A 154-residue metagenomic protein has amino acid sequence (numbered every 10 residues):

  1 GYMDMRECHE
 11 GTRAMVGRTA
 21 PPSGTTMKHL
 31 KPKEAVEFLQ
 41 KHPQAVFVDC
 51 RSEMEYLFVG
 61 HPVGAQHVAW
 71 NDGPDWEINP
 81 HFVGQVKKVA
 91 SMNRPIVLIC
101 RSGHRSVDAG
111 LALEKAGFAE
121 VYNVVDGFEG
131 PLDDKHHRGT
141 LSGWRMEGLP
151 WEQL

Functional and structural regions predicted by a protein language model:
G1-A45, E53-P95, S106-L154: Rhodanese-like catalytic fold shared by cysteine-dependent sulfurtransferases and DSP/PTP-type phosphatases
D49, G103: Conserved G/P- and acidic residue-centered "switch" motifs that form tight phosphate/ATP-binding loops in soluble
L98-I99: Short, surface-exposed ligand- or partner-binding patches at beta-edge/loop junctions that are enriched in aromatics
